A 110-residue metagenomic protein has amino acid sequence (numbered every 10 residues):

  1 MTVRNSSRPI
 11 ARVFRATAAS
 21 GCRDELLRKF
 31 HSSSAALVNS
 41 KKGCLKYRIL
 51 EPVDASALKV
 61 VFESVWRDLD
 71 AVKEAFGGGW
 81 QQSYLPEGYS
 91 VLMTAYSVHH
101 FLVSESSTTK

Functional and structural regions predicted by a protein language model:
M1-I10, R48-V61, Y84-K110: Glycine-rich beta-strand-turn "strand-cap" elements at beta-sheet edges
P9-T17, R48-G79: Short, well-ordered beta-strand segments in beta-rich or mixed alpha/beta enzyme and ligand-binding folds
T17-F30: Short, surface-exposed ligand-recognition loops at beta-strand->loop->(often short) alpha-helix junctions that present
C22-D24, D70-V72, S106: Residue-level signal for secondary-structure boundary sites
S32-C44, V65-H100: An amphipathic, aromatic/His-enriched active-site/gating alpha helix that lines ligand/cofactor pockets
